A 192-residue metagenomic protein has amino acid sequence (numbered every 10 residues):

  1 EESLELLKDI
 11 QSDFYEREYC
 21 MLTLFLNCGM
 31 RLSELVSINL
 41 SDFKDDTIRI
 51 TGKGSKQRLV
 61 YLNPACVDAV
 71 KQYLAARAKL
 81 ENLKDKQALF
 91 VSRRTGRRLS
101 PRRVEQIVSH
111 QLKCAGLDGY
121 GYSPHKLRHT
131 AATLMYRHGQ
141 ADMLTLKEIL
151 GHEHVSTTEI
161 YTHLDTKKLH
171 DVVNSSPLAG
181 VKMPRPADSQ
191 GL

Functional and structural regions predicted by a protein language model:
E1-L192: Conserved catalytic core of the tyrosine transesterase superfamily
